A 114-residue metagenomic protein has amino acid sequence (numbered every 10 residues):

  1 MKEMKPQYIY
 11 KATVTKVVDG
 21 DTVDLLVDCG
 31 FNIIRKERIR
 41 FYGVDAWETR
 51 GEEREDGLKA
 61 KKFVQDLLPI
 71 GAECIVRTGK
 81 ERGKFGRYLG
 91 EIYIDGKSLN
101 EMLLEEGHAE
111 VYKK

Functional and structural regions predicted by a protein language model:
M1-K114: Small beta-barrel nucleic-acid-binding modules, primarily SNase/OB-fold domains and secondarily Tudor-like barrels
